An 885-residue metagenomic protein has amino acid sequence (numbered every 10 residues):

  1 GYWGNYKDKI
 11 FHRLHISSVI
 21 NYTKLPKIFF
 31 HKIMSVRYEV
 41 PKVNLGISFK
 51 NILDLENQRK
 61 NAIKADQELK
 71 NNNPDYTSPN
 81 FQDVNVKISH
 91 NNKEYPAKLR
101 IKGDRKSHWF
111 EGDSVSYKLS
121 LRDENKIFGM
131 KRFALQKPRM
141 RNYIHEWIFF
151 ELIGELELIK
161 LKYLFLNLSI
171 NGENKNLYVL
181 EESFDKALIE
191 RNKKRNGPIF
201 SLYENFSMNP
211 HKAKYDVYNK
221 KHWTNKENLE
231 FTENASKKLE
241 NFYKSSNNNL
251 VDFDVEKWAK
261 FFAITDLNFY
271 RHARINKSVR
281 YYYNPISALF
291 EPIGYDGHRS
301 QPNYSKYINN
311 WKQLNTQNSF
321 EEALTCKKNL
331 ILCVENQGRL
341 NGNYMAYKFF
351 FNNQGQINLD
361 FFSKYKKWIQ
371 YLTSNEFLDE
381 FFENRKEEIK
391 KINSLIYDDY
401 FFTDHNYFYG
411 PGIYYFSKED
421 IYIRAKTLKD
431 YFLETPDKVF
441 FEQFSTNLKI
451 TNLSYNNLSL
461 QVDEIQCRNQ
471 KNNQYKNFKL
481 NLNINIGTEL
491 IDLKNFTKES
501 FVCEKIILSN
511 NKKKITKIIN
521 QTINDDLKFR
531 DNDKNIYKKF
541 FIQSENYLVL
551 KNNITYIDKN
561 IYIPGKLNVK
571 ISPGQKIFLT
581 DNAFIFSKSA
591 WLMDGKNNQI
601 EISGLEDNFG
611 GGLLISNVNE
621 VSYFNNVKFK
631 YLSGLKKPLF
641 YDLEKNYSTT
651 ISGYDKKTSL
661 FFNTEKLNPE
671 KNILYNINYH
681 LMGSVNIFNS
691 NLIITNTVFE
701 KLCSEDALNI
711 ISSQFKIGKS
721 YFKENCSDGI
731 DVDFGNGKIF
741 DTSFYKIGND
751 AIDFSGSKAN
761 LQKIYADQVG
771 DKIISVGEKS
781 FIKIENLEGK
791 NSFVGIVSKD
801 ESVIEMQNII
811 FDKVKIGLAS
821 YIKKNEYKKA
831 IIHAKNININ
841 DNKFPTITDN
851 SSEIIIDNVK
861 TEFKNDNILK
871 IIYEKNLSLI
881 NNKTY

Functional and structural regions predicted by a protein language model:
G1-K93, F377-D531: Regulatory N- and C-terminal appendages and interdomain linkers associated with kinase/kinase-like NTP transferase
Q82-A134, R139, N625: Conserved oxyanion/phosphate-binding beta-strand-loop segments in alpha/beta enzyme cores
N85-I88, I144-L158: Zn2+-dependent metallopeptidase catalytic core
G112-W147, E233-V251, V255: Short, conserved helix/loop micro-motifs enriched in His/Cys and acidic residues
L156-N167, I577-F578: Short, well-structured beta-strand/strand-turn elements
E157-L161, E173-K260, F362-S363: Internal "kinase-insert"/substrate-recognition segments embedded within catalytic cores of ATP-dependent enzymes
E233, K237-F269, R274, Y281 (+1 more regions): Middle-to-C-terminal accessory/interaction subdomains
N481-N483, G487, E504, T516-Y885: Extracellular beta-rich repeat passengers
